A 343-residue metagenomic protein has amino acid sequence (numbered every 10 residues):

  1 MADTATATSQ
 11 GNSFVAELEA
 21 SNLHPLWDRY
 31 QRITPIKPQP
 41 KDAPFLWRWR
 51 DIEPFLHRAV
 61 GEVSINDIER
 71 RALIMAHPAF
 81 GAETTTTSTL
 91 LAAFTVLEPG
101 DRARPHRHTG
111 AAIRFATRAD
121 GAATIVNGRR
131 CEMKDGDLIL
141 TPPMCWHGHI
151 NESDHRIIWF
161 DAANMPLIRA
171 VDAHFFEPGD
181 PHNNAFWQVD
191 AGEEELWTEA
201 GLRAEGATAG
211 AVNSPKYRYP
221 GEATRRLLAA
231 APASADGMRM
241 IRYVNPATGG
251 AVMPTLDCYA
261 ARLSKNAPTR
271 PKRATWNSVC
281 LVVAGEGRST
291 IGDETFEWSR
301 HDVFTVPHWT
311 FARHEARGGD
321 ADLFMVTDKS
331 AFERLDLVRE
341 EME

Functional and structural regions predicted by a protein language model:
A2-S88, E177-G179, N184-T255, Y259 (+1 more regions): A short, N-terminal "cap"/entry segment at the start of jelly-roll beta-barrel domains of the cupin/DSBH fold
A76-F94, E98-R102, A112: N-terminal functional module of multi-domain proteins
E83-T86, R102-H108, N151, V252-M253 (+2 more regions): Short histidine-centered beta-strand/loop micro-motifs that create catalytic or ligand/metal-coordination sites
T95, I113-F115, L140, D154-H174 (+2 more regions): A short hydrophobic beta-strand segment most commonly corresponding to one strand of the jelly-roll/cupin
E98, R102-D135, C145, R273-R300 (+1 more regions): A short beta-strand-loop-beta hairpin characteristic of the jelly-roll/cupin
V126, E132-S153, W159-N164, I291 (+2 more regions): Conserved metal-binding segment of the jelly-roll/cupin
I139-L196: Contiguous mid-protein beta-loop-alpha structural module that forms a pocket-lining wall or clamp of enzyme active
D257-A260, S264-T269, S278-C280, G287-R288: Eukaryotic modular interaction domains in large regulatory/scaffold proteins
